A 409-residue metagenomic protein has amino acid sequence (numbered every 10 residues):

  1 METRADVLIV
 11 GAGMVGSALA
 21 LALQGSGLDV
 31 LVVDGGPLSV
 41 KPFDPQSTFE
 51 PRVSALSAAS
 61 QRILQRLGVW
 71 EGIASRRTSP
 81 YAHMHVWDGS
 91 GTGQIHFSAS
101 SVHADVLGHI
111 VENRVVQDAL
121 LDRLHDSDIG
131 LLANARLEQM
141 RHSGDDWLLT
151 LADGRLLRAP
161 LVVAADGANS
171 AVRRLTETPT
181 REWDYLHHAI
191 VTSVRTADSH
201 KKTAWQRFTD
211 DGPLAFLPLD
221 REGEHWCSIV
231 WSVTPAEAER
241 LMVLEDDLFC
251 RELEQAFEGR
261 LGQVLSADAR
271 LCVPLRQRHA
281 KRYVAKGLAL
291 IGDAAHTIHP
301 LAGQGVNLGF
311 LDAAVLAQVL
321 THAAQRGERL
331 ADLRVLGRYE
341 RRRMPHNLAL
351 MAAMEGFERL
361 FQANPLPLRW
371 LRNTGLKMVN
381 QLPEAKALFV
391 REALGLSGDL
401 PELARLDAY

Functional and structural regions predicted by a protein language model:
E2-R4, R62, I73-L175, W183-H188: Conserved N-terminal helical subregion
A5-V32: N-terminal Rossmann-like FAD-binding beta1-loop-alpha1 element of flavoenzymes
V15, L38, N169: Conserved Rossmann-like nucleotide-cofactor binding loop
Q24-F49: Glycine-rich FAD pyrophosphate-binding loop
Q46-A74: N-terminal glycine-rich dinucleotide-binding loop that anchors FAD/FMN and/or NAD(P) in oxidoreductases
L64, D146, L161-Q263, A267-R270: Conserved FAD-binding catalytic core of PHBH/FMO-like flavoproteins
E239-A331: FAD/FMN-dependent oxidoreductases across multiple families
Q318-Y409: C-terminal helical "tail/cap" subdomain of flavin- and related membrane-associated enzymes
